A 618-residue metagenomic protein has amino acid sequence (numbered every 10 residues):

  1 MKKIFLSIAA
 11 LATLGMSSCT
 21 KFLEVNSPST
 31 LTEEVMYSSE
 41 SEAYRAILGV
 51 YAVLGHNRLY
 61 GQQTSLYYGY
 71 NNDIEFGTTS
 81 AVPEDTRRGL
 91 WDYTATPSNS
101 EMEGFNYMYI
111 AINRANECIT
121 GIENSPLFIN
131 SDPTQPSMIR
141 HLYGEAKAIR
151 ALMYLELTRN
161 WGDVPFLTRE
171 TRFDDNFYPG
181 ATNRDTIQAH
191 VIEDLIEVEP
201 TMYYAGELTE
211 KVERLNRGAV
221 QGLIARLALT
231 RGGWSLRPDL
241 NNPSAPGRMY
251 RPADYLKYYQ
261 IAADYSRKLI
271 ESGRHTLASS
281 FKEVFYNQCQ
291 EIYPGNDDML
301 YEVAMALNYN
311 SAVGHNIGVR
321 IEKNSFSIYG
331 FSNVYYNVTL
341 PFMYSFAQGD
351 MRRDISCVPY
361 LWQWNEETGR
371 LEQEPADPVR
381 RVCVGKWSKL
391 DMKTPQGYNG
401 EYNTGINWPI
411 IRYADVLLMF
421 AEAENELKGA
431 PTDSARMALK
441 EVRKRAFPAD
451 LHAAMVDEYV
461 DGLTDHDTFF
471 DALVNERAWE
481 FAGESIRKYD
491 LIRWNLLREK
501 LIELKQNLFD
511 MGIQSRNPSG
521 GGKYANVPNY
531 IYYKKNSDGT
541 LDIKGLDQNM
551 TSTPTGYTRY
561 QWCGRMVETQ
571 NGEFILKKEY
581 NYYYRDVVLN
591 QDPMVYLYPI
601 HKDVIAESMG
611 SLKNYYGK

Functional and structural regions predicted by a protein language model:
K3, G15-S39, V191, A225 (+2 more regions): Bacterial Sec-dependent N-terminal signal peptides
S7-G15: Bacterial N-terminal signal peptides
V35, E40-E42, I47, Y51 (+5 more regions): Elongated scaffold/linker segments in the mid-to-C-terminal portions of large proteins
S39, Y44-L48, A52-R58, S80-W161 (+6 more regions): Conserved, well-structured interaction surfaces
G61-S80, L167, Y203-A219, G233-E322 (+6 more regions): Short, surface-exposed recognition loops and adjoining beta-strand edges that mediate ligand/DNA contacts, enriched
E156-N160, P165, G206, T230-D239 (+1 more regions): Short coil/turn linking the two alpha-helices of tandem helical-hairpin repeats
